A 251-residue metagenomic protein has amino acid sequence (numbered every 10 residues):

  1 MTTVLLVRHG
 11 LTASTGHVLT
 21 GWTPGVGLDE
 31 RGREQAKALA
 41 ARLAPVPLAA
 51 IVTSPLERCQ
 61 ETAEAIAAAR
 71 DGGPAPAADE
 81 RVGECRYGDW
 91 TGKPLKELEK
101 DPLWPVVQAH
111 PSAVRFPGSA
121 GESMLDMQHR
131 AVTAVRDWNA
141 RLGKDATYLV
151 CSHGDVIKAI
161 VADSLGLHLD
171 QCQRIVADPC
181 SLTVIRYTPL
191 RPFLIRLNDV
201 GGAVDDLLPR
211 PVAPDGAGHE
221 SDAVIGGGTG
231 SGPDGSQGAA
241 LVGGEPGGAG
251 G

Functional and structural regions predicted by a protein language model:
T2, Y87-K96, A140, K144-A146 (+1 more regions): Acidic, low-complexity terminal tails and accessory targeting/binding regions of phosphate-metabolizing enzymes
T3-H9: Short, hydrophobic/glycine-enriched beta-strand segments
L11-I66, P117-T133: Loop-to-helix element that buttresses phosphate recognition and phosphoryl-transfer chemistry
T12, V156-I157: Short active-site segment of divalent metal-dependent hydrolases/proteases that encodes the spacing between
K37-V106, G244, G248-G251: Phosphate-coordination/substrate-recognition cap region in phosphate-metabolizing enzymes
A65, A159, D163: Active-site signature of alpha/beta-hydrolase-fold catalytic machinery across serine- and Asp/Cys-nucleophile hydrolases
A69-T133, R196-D199, L208-P209, V224-I225 (+1 more regions): Phosphate-handling substructures
H153: Short basic (Lys/Arg) and small-residue
